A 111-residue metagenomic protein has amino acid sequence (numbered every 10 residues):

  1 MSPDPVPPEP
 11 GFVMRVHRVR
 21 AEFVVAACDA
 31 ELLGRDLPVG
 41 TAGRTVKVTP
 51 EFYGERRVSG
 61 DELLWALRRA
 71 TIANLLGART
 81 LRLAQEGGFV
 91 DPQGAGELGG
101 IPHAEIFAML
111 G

Functional and structural regions predicted by a protein language model:
M1-G40: N-terminal, charge-rich interaction modules
V13-V16, L63-L64, G94-A95: A generic local secondary-structure boundary/capping motif
R18-R20, W65-A70: Flexible, charged surface loops at secondary-structure boundaries
A21-F23, R44, P102: A generic structural signal for short beta-strands and their flanking turns/coil linkers
D36-V58: A C-terminal functional module that forms or caps the active site or interfaces directly with catalytic machinery
G54-R68: A short, acidic, amphipathic alpha-helical segment used as a generic capping/interface helix at domain edges
I72-A108: Short, compact, well-ordered microdomains
G111: Extended Lys/Arg-rich, glycine-bearing segments that form polyanion-binding/interaction patches within enzyme domains
